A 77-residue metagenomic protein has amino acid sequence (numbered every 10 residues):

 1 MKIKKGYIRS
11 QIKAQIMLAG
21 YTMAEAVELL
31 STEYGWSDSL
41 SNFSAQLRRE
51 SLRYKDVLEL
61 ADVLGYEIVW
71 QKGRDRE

Functional and structural regions predicted by a protein language model:
M1-M23, L29, E67: A short, Lys/Arg-rich alpha-helix, primarily the initiator
K2-I3, D62, V69-E77: Short, charged recognition helix plus adjacent turn of helix-turn-helix-like nucleic-acid-binding domains
E28, T32, D62: Alpha-helical residues within the helix-turn-helix
S31-L52: Recognition helix of helix-turn-helix/homeodomain-like DNA-binding domains that insert into the DNA major groove
R53-V69: DNA major-groove recognition helix of helix-turn-helix/homeodomain DNA-binding modules
